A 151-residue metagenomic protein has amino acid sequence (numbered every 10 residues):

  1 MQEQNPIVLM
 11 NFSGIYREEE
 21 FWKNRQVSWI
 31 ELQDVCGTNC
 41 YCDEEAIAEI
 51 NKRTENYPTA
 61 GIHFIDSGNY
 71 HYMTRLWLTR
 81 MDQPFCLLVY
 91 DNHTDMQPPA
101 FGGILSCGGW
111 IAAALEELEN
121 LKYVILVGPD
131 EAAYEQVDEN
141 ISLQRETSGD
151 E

Functional and structural regions predicted by a protein language model:
Q2-E151: Conserved alpha-helical scaffold segments that buttress catalytic/binding sites
